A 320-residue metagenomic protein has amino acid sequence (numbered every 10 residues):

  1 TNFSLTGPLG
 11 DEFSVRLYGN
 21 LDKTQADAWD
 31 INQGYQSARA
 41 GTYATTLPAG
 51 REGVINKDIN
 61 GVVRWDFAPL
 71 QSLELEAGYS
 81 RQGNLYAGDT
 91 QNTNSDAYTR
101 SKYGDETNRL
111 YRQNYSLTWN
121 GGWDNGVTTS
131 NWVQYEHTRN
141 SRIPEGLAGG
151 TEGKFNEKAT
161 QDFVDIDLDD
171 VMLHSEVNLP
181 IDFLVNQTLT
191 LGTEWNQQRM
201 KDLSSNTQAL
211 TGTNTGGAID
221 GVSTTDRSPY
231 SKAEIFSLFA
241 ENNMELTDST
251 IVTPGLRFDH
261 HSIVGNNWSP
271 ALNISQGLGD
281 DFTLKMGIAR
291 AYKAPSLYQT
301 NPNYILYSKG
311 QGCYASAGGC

Functional and structural regions predicted by a protein language model:
T1, D22, I251-S262, W268 (+2 more regions): Transmembrane beta-strand segments that form the barrel wall of outer-membrane beta-barrel proteins
N2-Q25, W29, Q33-N84, Y111-Q113 (+1 more regions): Transmembrane beta-barrel wall of Gram-negative outer-membrane proteins
L21, Y135, W195-Q197, R290 (+1 more regions): Short, small-residue-rich loop/turn micro-motifs
W29-A49, A87-D105, S141-D165, D202-Y230 (+1 more regions): Solvent-exposed loop segments that connect transmembrane elements
R64-Q82, E106-V264, G277-G279: Face-selective signature of the C-terminal outer-membrane beta-barrel domain
R81-G83, T90, S262-V264, Q276 (+1 more regions): Surface-exposed extracellular loop regions of Gram-negative outer-membrane beta-barrel proteins, predominantly
